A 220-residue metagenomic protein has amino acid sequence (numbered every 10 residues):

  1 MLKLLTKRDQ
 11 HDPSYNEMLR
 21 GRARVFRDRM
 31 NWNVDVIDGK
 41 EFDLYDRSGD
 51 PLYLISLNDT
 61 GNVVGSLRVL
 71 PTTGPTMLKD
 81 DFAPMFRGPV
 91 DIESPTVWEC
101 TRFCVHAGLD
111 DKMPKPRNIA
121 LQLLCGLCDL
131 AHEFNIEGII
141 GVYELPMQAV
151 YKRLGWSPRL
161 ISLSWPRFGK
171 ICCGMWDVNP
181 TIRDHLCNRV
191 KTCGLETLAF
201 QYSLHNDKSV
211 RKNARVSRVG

Functional and structural regions predicted by a protein language model:
M1-E41, Y53-I55, T60-V63: Short amphipathic alpha-helix that is part of the acyltransferase structural core
D28, L57-G61, D129-G138, D207: Secondary-structure boundary elements
D38-Y45, S162-S164: Short, solvent-exposed loop/turn elements at beta->coil junctions and helix N-caps that rim active or binding pockets
Y45-L54, M77: A short helix-loop-beta-strand connector motif used in the catalytic cores of GNAT acetyltransferases and, in some
G61-S66, W98: Glycine-rich phosphate/pyrophosphate-binding loop shared by adenosine-nucleotide-utilizing enzymes
V69-G74: Acetyl-CoA-dependent GNAT
P75-M77, A83-I171, M175-D177: Acyl-donor binding region in acyl/amide transferases
R102-C104, R167-G220: Charge-rich, low-complexity intrinsically disordered segments
